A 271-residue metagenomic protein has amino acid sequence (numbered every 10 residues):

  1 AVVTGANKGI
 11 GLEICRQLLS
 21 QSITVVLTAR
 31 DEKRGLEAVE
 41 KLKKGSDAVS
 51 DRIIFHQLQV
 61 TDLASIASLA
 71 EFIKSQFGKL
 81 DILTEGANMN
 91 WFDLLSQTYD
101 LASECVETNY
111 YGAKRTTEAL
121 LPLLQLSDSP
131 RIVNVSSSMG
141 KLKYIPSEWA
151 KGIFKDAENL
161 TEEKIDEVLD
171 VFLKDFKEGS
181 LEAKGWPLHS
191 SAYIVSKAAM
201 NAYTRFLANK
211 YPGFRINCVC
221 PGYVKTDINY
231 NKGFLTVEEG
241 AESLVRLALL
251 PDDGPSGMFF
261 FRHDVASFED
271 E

Functional and structural regions predicted by a protein language model:
A1-A29: Canonical Rossmann dinucleotide-binding motif of NAD(H)/NADP(H)-dependent dehydrogenases/reductases, specifically
E32-K33, Q57-E71, Y99, Y110-A113: The beta1-alpha1 cofactor-binding region of Rossmann-like NAD(H)/NADP(H)-dependent oxidoreductases
K44-A64: Rossmann-fold cofactor-recognition segment
S50-I53, F72-Y99: A glycine-rich helix->loop->beta "capping" turn within Rossmann-like NAD(P)(H)-dependent oxidoreductase domains
T61, I82, E104-G112, S196: Glycine-rich NAD(P)-binding loop of the Rossmann-fold in SDR/ketoreductase-type enzymes
A87, G112-T117, K141, M200 (+1 more regions): Conserved internal alpha-helix within the Rossmann fold of NAD(P)-dependent oxidoreductases
M89-V106, Q125-P212, C220-P221, N231: Catalytic loop of short-chain dehydrogenase/reductase
R115, A198, C218-T226, Y230-E271: C-terminal helical subdomain
